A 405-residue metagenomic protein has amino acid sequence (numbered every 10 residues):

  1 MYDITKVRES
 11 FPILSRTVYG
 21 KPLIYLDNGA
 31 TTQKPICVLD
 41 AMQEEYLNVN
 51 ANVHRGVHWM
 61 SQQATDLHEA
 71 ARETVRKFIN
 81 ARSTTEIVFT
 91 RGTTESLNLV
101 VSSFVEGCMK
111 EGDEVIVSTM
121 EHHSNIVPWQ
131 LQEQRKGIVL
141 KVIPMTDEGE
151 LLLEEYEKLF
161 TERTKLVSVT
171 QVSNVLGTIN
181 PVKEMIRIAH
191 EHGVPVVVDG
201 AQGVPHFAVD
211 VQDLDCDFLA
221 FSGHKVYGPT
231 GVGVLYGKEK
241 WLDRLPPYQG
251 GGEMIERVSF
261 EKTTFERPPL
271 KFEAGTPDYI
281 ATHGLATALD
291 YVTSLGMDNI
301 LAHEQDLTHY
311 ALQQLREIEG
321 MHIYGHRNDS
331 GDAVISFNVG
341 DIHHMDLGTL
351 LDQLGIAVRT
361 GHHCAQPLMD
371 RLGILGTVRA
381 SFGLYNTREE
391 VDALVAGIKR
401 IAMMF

Functional and structural regions predicted by a protein language model:
M1-F405: Pyridoxal 5′-phosphate
